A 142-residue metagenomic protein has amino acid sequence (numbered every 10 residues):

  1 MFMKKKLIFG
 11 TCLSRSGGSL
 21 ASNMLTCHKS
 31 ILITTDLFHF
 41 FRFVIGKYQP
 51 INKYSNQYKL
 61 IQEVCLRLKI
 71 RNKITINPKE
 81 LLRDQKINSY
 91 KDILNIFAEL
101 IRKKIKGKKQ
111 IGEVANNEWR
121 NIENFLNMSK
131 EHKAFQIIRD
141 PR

Functional and structural regions predicted by a protein language model:
M3-I8: Extreme N-terminal starter segment of soluble prokaryotic enzymes
F9, L20, K133: Amphipathic alpha-helical recognition patches that constitute DNA-binding helices
T11-C12, V114: The Walker A (P-loop) glycine that initiates the GxxxxGKT/S ATP-binding motif of P-loop NTPases
R15-S16: ATP-binding Walker
S19-I31: A conserved segment at the C-terminal end of the G1
L32-I33, A134: Conserved active-site beta-strand element of glycosyltransferases/polysaccharide synthases
T34-W119: PAPS-dependent sulfation machinery
R102-R142: PAPS-dependent sulfotransferase catalytic domain
